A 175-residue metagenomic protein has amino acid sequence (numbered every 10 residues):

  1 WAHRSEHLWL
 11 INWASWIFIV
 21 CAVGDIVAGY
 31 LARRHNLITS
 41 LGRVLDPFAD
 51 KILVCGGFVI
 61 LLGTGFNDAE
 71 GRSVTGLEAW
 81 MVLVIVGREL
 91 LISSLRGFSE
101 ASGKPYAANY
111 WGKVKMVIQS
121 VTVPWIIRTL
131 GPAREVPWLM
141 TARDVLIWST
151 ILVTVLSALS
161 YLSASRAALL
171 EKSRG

Functional and structural regions predicted by a protein language model:
W1-G175: Alpha-helical transmembrane bundles and membrane-interface segments of multipass inner-membrane proteins
